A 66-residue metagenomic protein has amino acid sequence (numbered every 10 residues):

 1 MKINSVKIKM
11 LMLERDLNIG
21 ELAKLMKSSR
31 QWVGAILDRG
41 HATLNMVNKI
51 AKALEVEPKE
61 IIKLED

Functional and structural regions predicted by a protein language model:
M1-N18, L25: A short, Lys/Arg-rich alpha-helix, primarily the initiator
M12, I36-D38, E65: DNA major-groove recognition helix of helix-turn-helix
I19, R30, L44-V47: Helix-turn-helix DNA-binding elements, focusing on the entry/boundary residues of the two helices that contact DNA
S28-A42: Recognition helix of helix-turn-helix/homeodomain-like DNA-binding domains that insert into the DNA major groove
R39-K52: Short, basic-rich loop-to-helix N-cap that marks the start of a DNA-contacting helix
E55-D66: Short C-terminal boundary/hinge segments that cap the last helix of small helical domains
